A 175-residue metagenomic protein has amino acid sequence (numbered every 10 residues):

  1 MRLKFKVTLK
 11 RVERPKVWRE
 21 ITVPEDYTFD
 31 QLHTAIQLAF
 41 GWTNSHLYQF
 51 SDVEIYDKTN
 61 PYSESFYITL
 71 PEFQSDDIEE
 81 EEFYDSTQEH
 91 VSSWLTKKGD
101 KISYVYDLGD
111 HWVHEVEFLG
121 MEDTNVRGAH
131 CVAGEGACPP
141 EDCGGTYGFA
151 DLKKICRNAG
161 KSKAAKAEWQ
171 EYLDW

Functional and structural regions predicted by a protein language model:
M1-W175: Short linear regulatory motifs enriched in tryptophan with gly/pro/ser
